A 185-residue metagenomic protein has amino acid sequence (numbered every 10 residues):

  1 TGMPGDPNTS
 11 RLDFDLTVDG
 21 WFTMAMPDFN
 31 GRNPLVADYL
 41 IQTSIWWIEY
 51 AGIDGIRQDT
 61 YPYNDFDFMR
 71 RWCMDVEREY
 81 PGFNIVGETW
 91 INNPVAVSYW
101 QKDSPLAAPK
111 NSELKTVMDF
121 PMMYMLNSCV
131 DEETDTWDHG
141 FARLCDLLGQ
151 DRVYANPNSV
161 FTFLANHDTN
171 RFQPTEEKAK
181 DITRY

Functional and structural regions predicted by a protein language model:
T1-M26, Y124-D146: Core domains of carbohydrate- and sulfate-ester-processing enzymes
P4-A51, Y61: Active-site-adjacent "subsite" loops/lids of carbohydrate-active enzymes
N30-N33, R57-P62, N170-K180, Y185: Active-site rim elements
T43-I45, E49-N156, V160, E177-A179: Active-site-proximal helices and loops of the catalytic beta/alpha 8
F163: Ligand-binding/active-site lining segments
N166: Glycine-rich, aromatic-lined ligand/substrate-binding cores of catalytic and carbohydrate-binding domains
